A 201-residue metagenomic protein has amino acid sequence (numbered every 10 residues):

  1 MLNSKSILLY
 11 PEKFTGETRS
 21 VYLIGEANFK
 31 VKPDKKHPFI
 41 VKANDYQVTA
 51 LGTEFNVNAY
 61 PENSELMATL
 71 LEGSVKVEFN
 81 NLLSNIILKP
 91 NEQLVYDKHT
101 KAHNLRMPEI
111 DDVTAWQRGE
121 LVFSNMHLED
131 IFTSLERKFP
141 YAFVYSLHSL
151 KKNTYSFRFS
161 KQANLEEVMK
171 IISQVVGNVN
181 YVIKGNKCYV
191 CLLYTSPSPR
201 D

Functional and structural regions predicted by a protein language model:
M1-L193: A residue-level detector for the "anchor" residue at the start of short, highly conserved motifs
Y194-D201: Conserved small/polar residues in nucleotide/adenosyl-binding loops
